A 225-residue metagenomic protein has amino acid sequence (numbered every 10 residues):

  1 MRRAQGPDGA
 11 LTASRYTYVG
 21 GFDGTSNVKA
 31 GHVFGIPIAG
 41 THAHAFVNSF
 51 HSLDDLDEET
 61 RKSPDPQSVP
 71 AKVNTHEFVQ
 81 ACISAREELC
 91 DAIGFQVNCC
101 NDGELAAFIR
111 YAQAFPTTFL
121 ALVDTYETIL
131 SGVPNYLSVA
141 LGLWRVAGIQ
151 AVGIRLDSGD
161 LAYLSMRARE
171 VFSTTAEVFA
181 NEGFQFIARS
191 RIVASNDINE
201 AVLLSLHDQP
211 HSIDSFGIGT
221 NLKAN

Functional and structural regions predicted by a protein language model:
M1-V178, I198-L204, L222: Buried, small/hydrophobic-residue-enriched core segments of structured protein domains
G35, T118, R189, S212-I213: A generic structural signal for alpha->beta connector loops
A39, I154, I192, D214-F216: Hydrophobic residues within beta-strands of alpha/beta enzymes
V146-Q150, Q185-F186, S215: Short acidic (Asp/Glu) and glycine-rich catalytic loops that position anionic groups and cofactors
G148, Q209-P210: Alpha-helix termination/capping residues and helix-transition junctions
V171-S195, I213: Short beta-strand/loop segments at the ligand-binding rim of alpha/beta enzyme cores
S212-N225: Glycine-rich phosphate-binding active-site loops on the catalytic face of alpha/beta enzymes
